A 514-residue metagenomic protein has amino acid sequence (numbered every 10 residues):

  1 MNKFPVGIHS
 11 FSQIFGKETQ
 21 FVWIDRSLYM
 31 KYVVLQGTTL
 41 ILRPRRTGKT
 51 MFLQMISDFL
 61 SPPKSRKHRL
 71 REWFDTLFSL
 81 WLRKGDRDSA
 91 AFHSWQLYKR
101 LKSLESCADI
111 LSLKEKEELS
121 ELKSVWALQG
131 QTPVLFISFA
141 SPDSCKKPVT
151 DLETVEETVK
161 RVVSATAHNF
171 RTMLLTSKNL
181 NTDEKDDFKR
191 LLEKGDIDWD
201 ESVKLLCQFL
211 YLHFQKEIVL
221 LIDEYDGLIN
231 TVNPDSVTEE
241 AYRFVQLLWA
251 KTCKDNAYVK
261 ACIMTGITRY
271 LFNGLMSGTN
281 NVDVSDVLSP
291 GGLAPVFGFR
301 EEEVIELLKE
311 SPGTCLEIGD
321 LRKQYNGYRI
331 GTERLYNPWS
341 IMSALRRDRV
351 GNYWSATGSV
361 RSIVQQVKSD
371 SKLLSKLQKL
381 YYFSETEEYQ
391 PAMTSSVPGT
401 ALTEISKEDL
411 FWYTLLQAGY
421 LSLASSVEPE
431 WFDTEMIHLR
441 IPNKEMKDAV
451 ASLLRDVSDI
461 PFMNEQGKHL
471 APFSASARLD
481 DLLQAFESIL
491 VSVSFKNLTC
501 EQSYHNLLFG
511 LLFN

Functional and structural regions predicted by a protein language model:
M1-Q502: Phosphate-binding site recognition
L512-N514: Short secondary-structure junctions
